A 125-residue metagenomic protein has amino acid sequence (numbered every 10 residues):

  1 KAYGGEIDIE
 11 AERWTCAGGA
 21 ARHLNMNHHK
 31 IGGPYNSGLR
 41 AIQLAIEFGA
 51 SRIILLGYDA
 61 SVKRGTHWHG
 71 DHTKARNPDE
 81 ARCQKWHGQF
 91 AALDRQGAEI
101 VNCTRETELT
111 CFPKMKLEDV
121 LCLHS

Functional and structural regions predicted by a protein language model:
K1-S125: Metal-ion/cofactor- or nucleotide/acyl-coenzyme-handling active-site neighborhoods
